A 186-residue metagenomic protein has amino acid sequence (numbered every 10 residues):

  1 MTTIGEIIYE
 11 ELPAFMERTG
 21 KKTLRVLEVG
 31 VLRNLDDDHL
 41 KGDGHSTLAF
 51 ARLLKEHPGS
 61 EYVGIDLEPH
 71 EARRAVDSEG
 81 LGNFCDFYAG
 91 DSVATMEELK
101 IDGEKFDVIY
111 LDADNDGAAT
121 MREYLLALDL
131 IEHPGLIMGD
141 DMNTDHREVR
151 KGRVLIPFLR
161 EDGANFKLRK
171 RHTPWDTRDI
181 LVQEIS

Functional and structural regions predicted by a protein language model:
M1-Y9, L40-K41: Conserved SAM-binding loop and adjacent beta-strand
P13-S186: S-adenosylmethionine/decaboxylated-SAM
